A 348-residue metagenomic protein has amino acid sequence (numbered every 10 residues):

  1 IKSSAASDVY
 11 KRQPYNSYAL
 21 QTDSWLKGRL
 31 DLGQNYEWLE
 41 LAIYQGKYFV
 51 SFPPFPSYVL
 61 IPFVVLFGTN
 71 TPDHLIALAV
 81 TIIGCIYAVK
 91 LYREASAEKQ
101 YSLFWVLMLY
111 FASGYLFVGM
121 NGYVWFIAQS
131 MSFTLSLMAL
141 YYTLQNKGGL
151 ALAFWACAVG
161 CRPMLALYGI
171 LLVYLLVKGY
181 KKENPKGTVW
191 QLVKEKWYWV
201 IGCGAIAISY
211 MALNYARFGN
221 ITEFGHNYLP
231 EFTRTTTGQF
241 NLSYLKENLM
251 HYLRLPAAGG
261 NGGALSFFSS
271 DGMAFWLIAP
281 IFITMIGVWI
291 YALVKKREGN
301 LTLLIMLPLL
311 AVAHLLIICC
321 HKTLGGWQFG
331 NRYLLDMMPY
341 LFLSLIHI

Functional and structural regions predicted by a protein language model:
I1-A6, Y10, I346-H347: Single conserved hydrophobic/aromatic residue that forms the stacking wall/gate of nucleotide- or nucleobase-binding
E40-G68: Short hydrophobic/aromatic helix or loop-helix immediately within or flanking a transmembrane segment in polytopic
T71-K99, M138: Transmembrane-helix motifs of polytopic, lipid-linked glycan transferases
S96, S136-L150, K182-E183: Membrane-interface transmembrane helices that cradle and orient dolichyl/undecaprenyl
S102-G114, Y141, L152-V159: Short helix- or helix-capping micro-motifs that position conserved polar/aromatic residues at function-defining sites
W105-Y110, Y198, G204, R297-C320: Transmembrane alpha-helix segments characteristic of polytopic inner-membrane glycan-assembly/cell-envelope
L167-A207, I290-K296: Perimembrane helix-loop-helix junctions
G262, D271-L301, I305, L341-L345: Hydrophobic, aromatic-rich transmembrane alpha-helices and their immediate juxtamembrane boundary segments
